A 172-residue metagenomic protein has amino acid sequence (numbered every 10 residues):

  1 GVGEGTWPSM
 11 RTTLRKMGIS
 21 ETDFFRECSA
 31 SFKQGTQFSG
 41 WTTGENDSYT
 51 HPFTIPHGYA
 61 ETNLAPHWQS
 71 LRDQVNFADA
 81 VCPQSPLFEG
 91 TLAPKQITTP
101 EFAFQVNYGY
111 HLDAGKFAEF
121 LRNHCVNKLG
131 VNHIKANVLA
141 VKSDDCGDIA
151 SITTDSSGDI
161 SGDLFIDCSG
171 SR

Functional and structural regions predicted by a protein language model:
G1: N-terminal Rossmann-like FAD-binding beta1-loop-alpha1 element of flavoenzymes
G5-E89: Dinucleotide-binding Rossmann-like beta1-alpha1 core, especially the glycine-rich loop that anchors the ADP
S29, A140-V141: Positions that flank functional sites
Q74-L112: Alpha-helix-centered segments that form part of catalytic cores
F104-A140, D155-G162, C168-S169: Helical element adjacent to the flavin cofactor pocket in flavoenzyme catalytic cores
V141-D148: An N-terminal domain-cap segment
A150, D163: Conserved acidic residues
R172: Glycine-rich loop(s) and the adjacent beta-strand/alpha-helix scaffold that form part
